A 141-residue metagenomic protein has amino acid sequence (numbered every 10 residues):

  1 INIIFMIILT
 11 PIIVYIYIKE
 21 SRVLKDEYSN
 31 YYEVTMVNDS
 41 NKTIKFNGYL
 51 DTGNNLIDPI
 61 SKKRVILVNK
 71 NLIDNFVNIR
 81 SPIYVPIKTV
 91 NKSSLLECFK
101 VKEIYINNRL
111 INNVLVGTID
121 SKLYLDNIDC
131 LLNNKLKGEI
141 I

Functional and structural regions predicted by a protein language model:
I1-N2, N69, N133: Alpha-helix initiation/capping motif
I1-P59, R64-V65: Canonical alpha-helical transmembrane segment with a positive-inside/aromatic-interface signature
N30-T52, P82-I141: Aspartyl protease catalytic core from the pepsin/retropepsin fold
N47, N54-T89: Cytosolic, membrane-proximal regulatory domains of ion/volume homeostasis and mechanosensation machinery
